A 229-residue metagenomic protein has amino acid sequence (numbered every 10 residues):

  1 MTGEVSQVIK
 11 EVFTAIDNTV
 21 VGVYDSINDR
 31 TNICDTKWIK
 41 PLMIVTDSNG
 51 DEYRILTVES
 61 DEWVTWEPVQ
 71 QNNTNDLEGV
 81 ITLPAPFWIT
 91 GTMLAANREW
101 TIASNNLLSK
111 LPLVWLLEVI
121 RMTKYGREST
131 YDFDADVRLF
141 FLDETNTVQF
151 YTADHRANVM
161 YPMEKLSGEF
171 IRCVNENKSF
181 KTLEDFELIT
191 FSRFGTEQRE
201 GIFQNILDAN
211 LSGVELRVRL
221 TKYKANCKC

Functional and structural regions predicted by a protein language model:
M1-V12, D17-N18, T123-F133, F180-C229: Short, charged interaction patches at domain edges and termini
G3, Q7-N75: Autoprocessing Asn-cyclization modules and mimics
S26-R30, E62-V64, F133-A135, N210-L216: Short beta-strand micro-motifs in enzyme catalytic cores
M43-V45, P84-D154, G195-N210, N226-K228: Short, solvent-exposed beta-alpha or beta-beta edge segments that form flexible loop/patches at the rim of ligand
W66, T74-F87: Generic detector of short, aliphatic-rich beta-strand segments that form the cores of beta-sheets in diverse domain
P68, F141-T145, V218-K222: Short beta-strand-to-loop capping motifs
Q149-S167: Long, charged/polar, surface-exposed segments that mediate recognition or autoinhibition
M163-L188: Acidic, metal/cofactor-coordinating or nucleic-acid-engaging core segments within structured domains
